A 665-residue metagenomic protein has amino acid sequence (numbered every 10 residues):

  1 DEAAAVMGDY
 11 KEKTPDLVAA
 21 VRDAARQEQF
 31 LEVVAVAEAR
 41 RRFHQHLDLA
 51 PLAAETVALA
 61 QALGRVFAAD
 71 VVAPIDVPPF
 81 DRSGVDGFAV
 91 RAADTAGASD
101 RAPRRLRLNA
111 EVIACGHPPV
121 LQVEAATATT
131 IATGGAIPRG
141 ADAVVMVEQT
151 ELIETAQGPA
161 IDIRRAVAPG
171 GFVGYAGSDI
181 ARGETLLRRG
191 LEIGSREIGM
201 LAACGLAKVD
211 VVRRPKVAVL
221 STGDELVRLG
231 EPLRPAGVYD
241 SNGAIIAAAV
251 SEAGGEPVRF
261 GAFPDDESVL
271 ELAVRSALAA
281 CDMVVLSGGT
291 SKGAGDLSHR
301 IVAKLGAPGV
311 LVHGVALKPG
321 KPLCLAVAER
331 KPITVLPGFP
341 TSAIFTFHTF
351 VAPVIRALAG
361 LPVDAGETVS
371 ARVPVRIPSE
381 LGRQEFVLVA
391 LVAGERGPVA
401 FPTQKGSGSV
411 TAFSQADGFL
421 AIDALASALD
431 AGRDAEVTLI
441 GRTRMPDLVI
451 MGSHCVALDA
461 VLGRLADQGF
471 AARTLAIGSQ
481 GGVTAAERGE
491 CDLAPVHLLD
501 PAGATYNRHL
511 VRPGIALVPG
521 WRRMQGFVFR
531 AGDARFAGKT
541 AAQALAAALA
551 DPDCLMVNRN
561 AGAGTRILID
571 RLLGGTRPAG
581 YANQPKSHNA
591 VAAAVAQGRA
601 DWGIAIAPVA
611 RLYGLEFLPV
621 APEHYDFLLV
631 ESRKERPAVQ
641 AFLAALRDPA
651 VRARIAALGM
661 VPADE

Functional and structural regions predicted by a protein language model:
E2-D100, L106, T130, D142 (+3 more regions): Short, low-complexity N-terminal leaders and the immediately following helix N-cap/first helix
A3-A37, A207-L336, P340-T346, A460-Q468 (+6 more regions): Helix-rich terminal scaffold detector
D16-V34, D70, A89-P264, R396-K405 (+2 more regions): Short, glycine/charged-enriched hinge/interface segments at domain edges or termini
A37-R40, E55-A60, A68-A69, R82 (+3 more regions): Flexible glycine/proline-rich
M445-H454, A542-R566: Short loop->beta-strand "edge-of-pocket" segments that line small-molecule binding or catalytic clefts across diverse
L465-T540: N-terminal segment of the mature folded domain
P495-V511, A592-A621: A ligand-binding cleft/hinge motif common to bilobed small-molecule-binding domains
I515-G526, L615-A644: Periplasmic-binding protein-like
